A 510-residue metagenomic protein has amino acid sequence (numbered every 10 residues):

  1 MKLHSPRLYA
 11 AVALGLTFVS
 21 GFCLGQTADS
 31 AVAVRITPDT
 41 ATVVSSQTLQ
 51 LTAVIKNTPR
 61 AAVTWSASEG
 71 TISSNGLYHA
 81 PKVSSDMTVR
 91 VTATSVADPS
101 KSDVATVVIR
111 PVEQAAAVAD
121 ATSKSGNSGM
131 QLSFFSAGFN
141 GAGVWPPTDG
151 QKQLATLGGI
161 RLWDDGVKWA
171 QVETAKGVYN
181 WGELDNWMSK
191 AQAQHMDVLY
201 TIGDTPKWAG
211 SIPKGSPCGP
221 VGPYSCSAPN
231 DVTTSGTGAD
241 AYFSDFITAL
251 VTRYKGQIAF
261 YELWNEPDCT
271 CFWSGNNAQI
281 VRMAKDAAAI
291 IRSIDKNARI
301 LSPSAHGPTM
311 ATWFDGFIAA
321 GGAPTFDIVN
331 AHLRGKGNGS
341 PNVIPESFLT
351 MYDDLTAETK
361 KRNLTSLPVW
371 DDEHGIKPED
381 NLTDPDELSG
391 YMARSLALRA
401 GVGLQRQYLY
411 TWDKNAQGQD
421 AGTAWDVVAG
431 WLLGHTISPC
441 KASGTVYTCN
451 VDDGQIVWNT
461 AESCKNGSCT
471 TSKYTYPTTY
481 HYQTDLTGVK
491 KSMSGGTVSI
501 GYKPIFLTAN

Functional and structural regions predicted by a protein language model:
D29-P38: Proline-enriched interdomain boundary motifs that mark the N-terminal boundary and often initiate the first structured
T37-R60: Solvent-exposed, low-complexity, repeat-rich "mucin-like" stalks and linkers
N57-E69, T478-L486: Change to "...patches in solvent-exposed regions of secreted, membrane-anchored, or virion-exposed structural
S74-M87: Extracellular/luminal low-complexity segments enriched in Ser/Thr/Pro
A117-W163: Boundary/entry segment of secreted carbohydrate-active catalytic domains
A155-F326, N330-K336: Substrate-binding cleft and catalytic face of glycoside hydrolase catalytic domains, especially the flexible beta-alpha
P341, T356-G390, W412-N415: Active-site clefts of carbohydrate-active enzymes
A393-C469, Y474, Y480-K491, S499-T508: Aromatic- and carboxylate-lined catalytic core of secreted/periplasmic carbohydrate-active enzymes
